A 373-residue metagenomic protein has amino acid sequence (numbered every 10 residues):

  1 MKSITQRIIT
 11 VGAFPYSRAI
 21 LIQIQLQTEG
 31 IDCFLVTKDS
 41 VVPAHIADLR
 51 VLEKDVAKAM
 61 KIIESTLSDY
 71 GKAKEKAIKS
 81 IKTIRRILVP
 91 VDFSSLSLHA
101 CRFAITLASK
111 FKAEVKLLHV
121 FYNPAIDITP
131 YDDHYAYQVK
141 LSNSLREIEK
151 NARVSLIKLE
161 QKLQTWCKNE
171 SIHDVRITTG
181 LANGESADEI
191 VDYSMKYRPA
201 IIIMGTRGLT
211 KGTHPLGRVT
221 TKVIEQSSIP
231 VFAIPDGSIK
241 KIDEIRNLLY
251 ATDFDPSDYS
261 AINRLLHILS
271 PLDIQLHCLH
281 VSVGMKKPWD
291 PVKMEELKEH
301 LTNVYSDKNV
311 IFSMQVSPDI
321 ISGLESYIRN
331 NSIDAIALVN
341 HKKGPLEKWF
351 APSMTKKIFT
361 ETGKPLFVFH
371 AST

Functional and structural regions predicted by a protein language model:
R7, A13-V41, A77-V139, R246-S313 (+3 more regions): Small/aliphatic-rich secondary-structure junction motif
I24, L181-E189, S317-I321: Charged docking surfaces used in two-component/phosphorelay signaling
Q27-D32, E53-K58, I63-D69, A108-K110 (+2 more regions): Gly/Ser-rich helix-loop-strand patches that form or flank binding pockets for ribonucleotide-derived cofactors
H45-E53: A generic structural motif
Q138-V154: A short acidic, glycine-rich active-site loop that binds or catalyzes chemistry on phosphate/adenosine moieties
C167-T178, Y305-I311: A short helix-to-beta-strand connector/capping loop
T221, N263-L266, E299, E325 (+1 more regions): Active-site phosphate/pyrophosphate- and oxyanion-stabilizing loops and adjacent acidic/basic residues in soluble
K298, S317-N330: A short, acidic, amphipathic alpha-helical segment used as a generic capping/interface helix at domain edges
